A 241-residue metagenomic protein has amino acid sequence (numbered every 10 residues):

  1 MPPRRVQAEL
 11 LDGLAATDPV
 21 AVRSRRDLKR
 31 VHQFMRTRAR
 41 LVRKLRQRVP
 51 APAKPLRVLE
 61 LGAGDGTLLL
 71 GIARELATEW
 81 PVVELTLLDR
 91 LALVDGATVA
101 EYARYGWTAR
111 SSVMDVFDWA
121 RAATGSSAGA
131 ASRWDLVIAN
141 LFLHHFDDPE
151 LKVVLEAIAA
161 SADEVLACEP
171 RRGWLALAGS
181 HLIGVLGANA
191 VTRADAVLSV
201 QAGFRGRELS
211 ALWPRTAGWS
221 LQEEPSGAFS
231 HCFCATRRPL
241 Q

Functional and structural regions predicted by a protein language model:
M1-L14: N-terminal auxiliary segments of SAM/dcSAM-dependent transferases
L14-R48: Class I SAM-dependent methyltransferase Rossmann-like catalytic core, especially the SAM/SAH-binding loop
L59, D65-W119: Class I SAM-dependent methyltransferase SAM/SAH-binding core
D118-A131: Short conserved loop adjoining the S-adenosyl-L-methionine
L136-P149: A short SAM/SAH-binding and catalytic strip from SAM-dependent methyltransferases
F146-I158: A short, conserved alpha-helix within the catalytic core of class I
A162-P170: Conserved beta-strand signature within the Rossmann-like core of class I S-adenosyl-L-methionine
P170-T216, Q222-E224: C-terminal alpha-helical "lid/dimerization" subdomain adjacent to the S-adenosyl-L-methionine
